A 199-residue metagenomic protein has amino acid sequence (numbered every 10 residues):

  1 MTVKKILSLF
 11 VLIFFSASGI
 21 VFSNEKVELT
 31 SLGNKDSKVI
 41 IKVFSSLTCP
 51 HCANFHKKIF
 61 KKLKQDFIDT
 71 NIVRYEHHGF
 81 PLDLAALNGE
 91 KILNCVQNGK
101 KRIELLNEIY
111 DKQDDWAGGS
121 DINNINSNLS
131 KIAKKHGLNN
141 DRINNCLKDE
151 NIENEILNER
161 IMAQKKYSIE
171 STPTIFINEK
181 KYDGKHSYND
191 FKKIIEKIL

Functional and structural regions predicted by a protein language model:
T2-D83, L87, K134, N154-Y167 (+1 more regions): Extracytoplasmic thiol/disulfide redox context detector
P81-S171, F176-N189, K193-L199: Cysteine-centric redox/oxidoreductase cores and disulfide-bonded domains
